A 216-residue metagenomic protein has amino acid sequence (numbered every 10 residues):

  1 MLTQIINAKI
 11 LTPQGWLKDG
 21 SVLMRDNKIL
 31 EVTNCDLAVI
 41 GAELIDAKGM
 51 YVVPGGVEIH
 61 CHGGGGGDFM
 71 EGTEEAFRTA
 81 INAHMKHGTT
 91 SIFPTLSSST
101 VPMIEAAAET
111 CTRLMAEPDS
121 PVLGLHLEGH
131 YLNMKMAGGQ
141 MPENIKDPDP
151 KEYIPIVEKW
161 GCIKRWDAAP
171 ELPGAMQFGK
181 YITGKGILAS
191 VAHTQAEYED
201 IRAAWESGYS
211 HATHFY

Functional and structural regions predicted by a protein language model:
M1-Q4, I10-V53: Histidine-rich, glycine-flanked metal-binding segment
T3-I5, A38-E74, R78, N82: Replace "His-x-His-based motif
A8, V22, N27, G49 (+5 more regions): Divalent metal-coordination and catalytic microenvironments
I40-K48, A107-D119, E199-E206: Short amphipathic alpha-helices and their capping/turn segments at secondary-structure boundaries
H62, R78-A107, S120-N133, W160-E171 (+2 more regions): Divalent metal-dependent hydrolysis catalytic cores, especially in the metallo-beta-lactamase
G63-E75, G139-K146, L188-A192: Active-site mouth loops of central-metabolism enzymes
I81, E105-T112, Y153, G179: Generic structural signal for well-ordered alpha-helices, preferentially at hydrophobic/aromatic core positions
A116, I145-F215: Histidine/acidic residue-rich metal-binding segments in metalloenzymes
